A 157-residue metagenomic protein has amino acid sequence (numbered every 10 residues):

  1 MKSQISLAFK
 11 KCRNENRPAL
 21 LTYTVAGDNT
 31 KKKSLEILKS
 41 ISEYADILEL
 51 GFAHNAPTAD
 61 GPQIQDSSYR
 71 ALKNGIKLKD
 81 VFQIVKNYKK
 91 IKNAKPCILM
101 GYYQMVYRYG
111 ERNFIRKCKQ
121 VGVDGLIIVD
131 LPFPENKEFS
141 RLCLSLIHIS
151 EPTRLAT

Functional and structural regions predicted by a protein language model:
M1-L21, Y88: N-terminal amphipathic alpha-helix/helix-capping segment at the start of soluble metabolic enzymes
K2-S3, A56-Q63, I76-Q83, R108-E111 (+1 more regions): Active-site-adjacent beta->alpha loops and helix N-cap segments on the catalytic face of soluble alpha/beta enzymes
K10-N14, V85-K92, K119, S140-L144: Surface-exposed amphipathic alpha-helices with a cationic face
C12-A19, A45-A59: N-terminal glycine-rich anion-binding loops that anchor highly charged ligand groups
L20-T22, L48-L50, C97-G101, L126-I128 (+1 more regions): Hydrophobic faces of well-ordered beta-strands that scaffold small-molecule active sites in alpha/beta enzyme cores
E43-A45, V121: Structural motif
Q65-I128: Active-site beta->alpha loop and helix N-cap motifs at the rims of alpha/beta catalytic domains
I147-T157: Single conserved hydrophobic/aromatic residue that forms the stacking wall/gate of nucleotide- or nucleobase-binding
